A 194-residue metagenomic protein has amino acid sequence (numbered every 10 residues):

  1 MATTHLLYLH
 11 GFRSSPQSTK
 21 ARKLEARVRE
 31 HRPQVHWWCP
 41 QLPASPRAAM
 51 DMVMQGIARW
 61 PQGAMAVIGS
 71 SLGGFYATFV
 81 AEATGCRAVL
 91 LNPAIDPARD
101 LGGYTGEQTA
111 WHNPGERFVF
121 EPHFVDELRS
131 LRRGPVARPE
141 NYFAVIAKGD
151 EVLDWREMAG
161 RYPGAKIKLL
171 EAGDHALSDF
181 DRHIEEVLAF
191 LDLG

Functional and structural regions predicted by a protein language model:
A2-G63: Active-site catalytic motif of lipid deacylating hydrolases and related acyltransferases
Y8-F12, I68, V145: Short hydrophobic segments within beta-strands
R22, A26, T78, R156-A159: Active-site phosphate/pyrophosphate- and oxyanion-stabilizing loops and adjacent acidic/basic residues in soluble
H36-W38, A66-I68, L90: Short, conserved beta-strand segments within well-ordered enzyme catalytic domains that often line or immediately flank
R59-M65, C86, L91: Internal catalytic or translocation cores that form aromatic/hydrophobic pockets or channels for amphipathic metabolites
I68-A77: Gly/Ala-rich beta-loop-alpha elbow adjacent to hydrolase catalytic centers
V80-T84: Aromatic pocket-lining residues of Rossmann-like dinucleotide-binding sites
R87-G194: The alpha/beta-hydrolase serine catalytic core
